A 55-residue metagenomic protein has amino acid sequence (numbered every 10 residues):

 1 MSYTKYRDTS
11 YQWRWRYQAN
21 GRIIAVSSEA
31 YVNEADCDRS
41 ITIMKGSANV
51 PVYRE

Functional and structural regions predicted by a protein language model:
M1-A19, V26-S27, A35, T42-E55: Short N-terminal "domain-start" leader segments that mark the transition from disordered tails or signal peptides into
